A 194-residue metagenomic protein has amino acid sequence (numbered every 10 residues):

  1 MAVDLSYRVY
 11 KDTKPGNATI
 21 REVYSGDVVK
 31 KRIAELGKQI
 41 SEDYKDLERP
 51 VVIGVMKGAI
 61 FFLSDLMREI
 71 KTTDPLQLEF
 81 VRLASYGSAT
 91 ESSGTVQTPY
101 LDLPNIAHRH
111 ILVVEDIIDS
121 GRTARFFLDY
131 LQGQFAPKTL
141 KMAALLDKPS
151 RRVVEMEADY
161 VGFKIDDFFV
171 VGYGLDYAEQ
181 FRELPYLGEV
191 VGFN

Functional and structural regions predicted by a protein language model:
M1-N194: PRPP-associated nucleotide enzymes
